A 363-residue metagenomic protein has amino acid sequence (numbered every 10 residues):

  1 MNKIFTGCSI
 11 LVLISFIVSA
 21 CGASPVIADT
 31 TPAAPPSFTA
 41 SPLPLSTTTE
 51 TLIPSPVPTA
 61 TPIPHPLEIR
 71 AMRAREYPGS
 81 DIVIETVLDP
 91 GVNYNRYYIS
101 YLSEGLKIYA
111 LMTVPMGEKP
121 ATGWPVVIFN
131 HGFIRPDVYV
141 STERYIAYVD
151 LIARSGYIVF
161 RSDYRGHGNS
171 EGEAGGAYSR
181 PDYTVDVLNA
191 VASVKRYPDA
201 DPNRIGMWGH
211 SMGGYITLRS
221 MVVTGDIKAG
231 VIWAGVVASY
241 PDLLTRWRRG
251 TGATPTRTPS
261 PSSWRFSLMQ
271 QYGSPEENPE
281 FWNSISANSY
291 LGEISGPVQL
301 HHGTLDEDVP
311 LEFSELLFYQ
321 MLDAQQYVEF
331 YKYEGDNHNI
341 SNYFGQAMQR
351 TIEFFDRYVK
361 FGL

Functional and structural regions predicted by a protein language model:
C21-L67, T251-S260: Ser/Thr-rich, Proline-interspersed low-complexity disordered segments
E76-T122: N-terminal cap/lid segment of alpha/beta-hydrolase-fold proteins
K119-W124, F129-E171, S239-Y240: Short substrate-entry loop that stabilizes the transition state in hydrolases
Y139, P241-Y290, G296: Mobile cap/lid helix-loop segments that gate and shape the active-site cleft of serine hydrolases
Y178-P198: Alpha/beta-hydrolase active-site loop
G214-G225: Short glycine-enriched nucleophile-adjacent loop and the immediately C-terminal alpha-helix near the catalytic center
I294, L300-H302, D306: Short beta-strand/loop motif that positions the catalytic acidic residue of the alpha/beta-hydrolase fold
E315-L363: C-terminal catalytic histidine-bearing segment of alpha/beta-hydrolase fold enzymes
